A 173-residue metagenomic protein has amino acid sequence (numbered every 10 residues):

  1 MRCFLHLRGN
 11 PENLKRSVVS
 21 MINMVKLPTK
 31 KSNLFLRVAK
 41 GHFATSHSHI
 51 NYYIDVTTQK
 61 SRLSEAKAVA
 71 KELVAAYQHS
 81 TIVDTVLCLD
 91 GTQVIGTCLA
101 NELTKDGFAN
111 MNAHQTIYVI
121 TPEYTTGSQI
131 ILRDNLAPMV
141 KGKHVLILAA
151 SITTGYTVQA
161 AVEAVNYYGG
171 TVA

Functional and structural regions predicted by a protein language model:
M1-A173: PRPP-associated nucleotide enzymes
